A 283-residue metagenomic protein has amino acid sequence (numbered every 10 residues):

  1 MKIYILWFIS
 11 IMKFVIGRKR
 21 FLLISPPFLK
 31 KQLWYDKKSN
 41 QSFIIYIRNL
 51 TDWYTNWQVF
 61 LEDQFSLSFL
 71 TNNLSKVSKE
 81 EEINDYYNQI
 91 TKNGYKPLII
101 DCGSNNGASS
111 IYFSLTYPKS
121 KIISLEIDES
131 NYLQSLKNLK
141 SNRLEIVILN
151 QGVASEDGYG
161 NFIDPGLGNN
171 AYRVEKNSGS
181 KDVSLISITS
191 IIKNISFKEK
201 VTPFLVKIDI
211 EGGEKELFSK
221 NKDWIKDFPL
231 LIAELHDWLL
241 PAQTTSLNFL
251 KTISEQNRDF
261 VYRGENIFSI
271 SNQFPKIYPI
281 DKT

Functional and structural regions predicted by a protein language model:
M1-T283: Phosphate/nucleotide-binding beta-alpha loop and adjacent structural elements of enzyme active sites
